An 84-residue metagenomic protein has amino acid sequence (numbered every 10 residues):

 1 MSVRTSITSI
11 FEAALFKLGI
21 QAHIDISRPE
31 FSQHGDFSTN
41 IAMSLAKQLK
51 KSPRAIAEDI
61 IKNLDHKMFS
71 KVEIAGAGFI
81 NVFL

Functional and structural regions predicted by a protein language model:
M1-L84: N-terminal alpha-helical targeting/anchoring segments
